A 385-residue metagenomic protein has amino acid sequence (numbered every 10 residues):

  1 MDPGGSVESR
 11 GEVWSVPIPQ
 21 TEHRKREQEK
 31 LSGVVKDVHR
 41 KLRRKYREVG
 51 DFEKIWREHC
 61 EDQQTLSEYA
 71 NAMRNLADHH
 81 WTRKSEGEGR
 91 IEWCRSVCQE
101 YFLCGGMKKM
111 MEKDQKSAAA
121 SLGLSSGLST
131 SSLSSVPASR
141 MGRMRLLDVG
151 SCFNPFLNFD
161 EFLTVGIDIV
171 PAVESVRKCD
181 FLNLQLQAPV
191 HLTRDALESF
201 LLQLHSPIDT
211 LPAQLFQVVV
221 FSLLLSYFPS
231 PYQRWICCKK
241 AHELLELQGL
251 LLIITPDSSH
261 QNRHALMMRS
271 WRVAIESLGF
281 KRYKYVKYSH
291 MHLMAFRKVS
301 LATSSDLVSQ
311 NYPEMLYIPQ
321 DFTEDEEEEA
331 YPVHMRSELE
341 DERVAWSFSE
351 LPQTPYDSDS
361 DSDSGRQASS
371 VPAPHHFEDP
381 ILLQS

Functional and structural regions predicted by a protein language model:
M1-R145, N154-F159, S304, Q310-D361 (+2 more regions): N-terminal accessory regions of S-adenosyl-L-methionine
D37, G89, W93-S96, P171 (+7 more regions): Acidic, Ser/Thr-rich intrinsically disordered and amphipathic helical segments
M110-I208: Class I SAM-dependent methyltransferase SAM/SAH-binding core
F153-L157, A172-E174, N183-Q187, Y227-P229 (+3 more regions): Eukaryotic short linear interaction motifs
S206-T210, Q214-Y232: A short SAM/SAH-binding and catalytic strip from SAM-dependent methyltransferases
D209-P212, Q233-L250: A short glycine-rich, Lys/Arg-flanked "PGG" loop and its adjoining helix->strand segment in the class I
L250-S277, K281: Conserved class I S-adenosyl-L-methionine
F280-S289: Conserved S-adenosyl-L-methionine
